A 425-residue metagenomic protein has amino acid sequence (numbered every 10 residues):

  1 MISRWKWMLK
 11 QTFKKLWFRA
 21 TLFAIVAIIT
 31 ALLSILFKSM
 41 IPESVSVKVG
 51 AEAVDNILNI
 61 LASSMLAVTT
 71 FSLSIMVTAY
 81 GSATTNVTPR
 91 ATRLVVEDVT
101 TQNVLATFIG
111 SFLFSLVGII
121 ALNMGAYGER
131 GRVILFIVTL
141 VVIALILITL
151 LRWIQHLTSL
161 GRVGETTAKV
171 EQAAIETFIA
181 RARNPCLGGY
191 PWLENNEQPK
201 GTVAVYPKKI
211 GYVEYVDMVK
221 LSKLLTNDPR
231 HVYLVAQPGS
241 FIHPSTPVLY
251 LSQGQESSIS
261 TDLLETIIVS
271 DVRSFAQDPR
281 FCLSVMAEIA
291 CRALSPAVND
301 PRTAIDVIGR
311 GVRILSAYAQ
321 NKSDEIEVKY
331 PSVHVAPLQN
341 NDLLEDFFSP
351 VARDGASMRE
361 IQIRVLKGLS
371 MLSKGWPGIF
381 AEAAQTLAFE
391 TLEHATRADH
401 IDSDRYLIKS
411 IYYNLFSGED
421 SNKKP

Functional and structural regions predicted by a protein language model:
R4-W5, L9-K10, S34, E43-V47 (+2 more regions): N-terminal intrinsically disordered, cationic/polar leader segments that include organellar targeting peptides
K6-T21, V49-S63, T88-T107, G128-T139 (+1 more regions): Membrane-interface segments at loop-to-transmembrane junctions
F18-A24, G189-L193: Active-site bordering "gate/hinge" segments that shape substrate access to catalytic or cofactor-binding pockets
F23-P42, E52-M124, L147-I154, A290: Transmembrane alpha-helix detector for multi-pass membrane proteins
Q102-L105, V142-T149, I179, A319-Q320: Juxtamembrane membrane-interface segments at transmembrane alpha-helix termini
E129-R130, R152-Y233, Q237-P238, T246-Q253 (+1 more regions): Short basic (Lys/Arg) and small-residue
R132-I134, V138-R152: Generic detector of multi-pass transmembrane helix bundles and their immediately adjacent loops in polytopic membrane
